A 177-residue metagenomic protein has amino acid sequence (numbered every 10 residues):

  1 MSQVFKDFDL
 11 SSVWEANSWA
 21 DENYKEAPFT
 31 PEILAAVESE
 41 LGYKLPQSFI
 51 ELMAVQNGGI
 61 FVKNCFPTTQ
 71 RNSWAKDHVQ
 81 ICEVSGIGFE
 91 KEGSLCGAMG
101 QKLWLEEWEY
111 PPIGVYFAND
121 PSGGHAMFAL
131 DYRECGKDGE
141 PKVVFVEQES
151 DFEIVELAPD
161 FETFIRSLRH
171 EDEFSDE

Functional and structural regions predicted by a protein language model:
M1-G123, D172, D176: A surface-exposed partner-binding patch
N119-P121, E134, E147-S150: Short, flexible loop/turn elements at secondary-structure junctions
G123-M127, S150-L157: Short, surface-exposed beta-strand/loop "edge" segments at domain boundaries and coil↔beta transitions
H125-G136: Low-complexity, glycine/alanine/valine/leucine- and proline-rich hydrophobic stretches
G136-D138, F152-E153: A short local loop/turn or secondary-structure capping micro-motif enriched for an aromatic residue
D138, S167-S175: N-terminal processing/targeting junctions
V144-E147, I154-H170: Compact, glycine/acidic-enriched structural inserts
